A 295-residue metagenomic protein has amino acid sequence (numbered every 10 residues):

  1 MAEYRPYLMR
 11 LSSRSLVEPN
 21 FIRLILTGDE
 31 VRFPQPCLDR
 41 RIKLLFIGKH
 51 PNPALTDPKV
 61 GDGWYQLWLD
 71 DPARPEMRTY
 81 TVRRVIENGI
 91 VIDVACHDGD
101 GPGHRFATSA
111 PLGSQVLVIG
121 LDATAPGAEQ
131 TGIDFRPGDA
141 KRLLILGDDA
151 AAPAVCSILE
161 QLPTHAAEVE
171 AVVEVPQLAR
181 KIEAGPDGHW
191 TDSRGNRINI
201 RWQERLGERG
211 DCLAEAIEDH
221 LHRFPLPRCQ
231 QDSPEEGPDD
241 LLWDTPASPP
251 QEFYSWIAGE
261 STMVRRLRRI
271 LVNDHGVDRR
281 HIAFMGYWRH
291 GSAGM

Functional and structural regions predicted by a protein language model:
M1-M295: Extended, composition-driven regions rather than compact fold-specific motifs
